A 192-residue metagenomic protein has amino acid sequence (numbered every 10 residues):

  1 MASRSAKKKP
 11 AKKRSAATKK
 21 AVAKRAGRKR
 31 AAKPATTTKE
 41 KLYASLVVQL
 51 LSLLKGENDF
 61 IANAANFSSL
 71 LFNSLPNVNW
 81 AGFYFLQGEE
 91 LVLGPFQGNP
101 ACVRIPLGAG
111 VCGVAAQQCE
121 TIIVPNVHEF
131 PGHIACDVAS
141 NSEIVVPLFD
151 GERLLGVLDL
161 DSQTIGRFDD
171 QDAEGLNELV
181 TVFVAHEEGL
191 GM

Functional and structural regions predicted by a protein language model:
A2-R4, K29-P95, E178, V182-M192: Intrinsically disordered, low-complexity terminal regulatory regions
S5-A6, P10-A11, S15-A32: Low-complexity, polybasic segments enriched for Lys interleaved with small residues
L75, C136-S140: Short loop/turn motifs at secondary-structure junctions and domain boundaries
W80, V145, V157: Short hydrophobic/aromatic beta-strand element in the GNAT-like acyltransferase core that lines or flanks the acyl-donor
L86-C136: Regulatory sensory and allosteric helical modules in signal-transduction proteins and certain transcription factors
S142-F149: A short, aliphatic-rich beta-strand micro-motif
F149-S162: Sensory-domain boundary capping and coupling elements
D161-L179, H186-G191: Regulatory loop-to-helix N-cap segments in sensory/regulatory domains that couple ligand/signal detection
